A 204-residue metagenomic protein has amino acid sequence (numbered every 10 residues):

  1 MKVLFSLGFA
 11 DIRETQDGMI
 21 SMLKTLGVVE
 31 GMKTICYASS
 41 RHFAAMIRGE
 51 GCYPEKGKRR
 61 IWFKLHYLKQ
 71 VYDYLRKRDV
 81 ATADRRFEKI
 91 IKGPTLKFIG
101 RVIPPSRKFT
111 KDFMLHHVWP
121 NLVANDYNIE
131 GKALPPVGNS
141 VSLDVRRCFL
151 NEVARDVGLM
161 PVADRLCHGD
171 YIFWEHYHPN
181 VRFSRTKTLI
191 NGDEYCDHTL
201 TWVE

Functional and structural regions predicted by a protein language model:
M1-N139, F149, A154-L166, R182-D193 (+1 more regions): N-terminal accessory segment detector
L143: A helicase ATPase "motif cassette" and its flanking acidic/Ser/Thr-rich regulatory loops
R146: Short loop/turn segments at strand-loop or loop-helix junctions that form parts of catalytic or ligand-binding pockets
H198: Conserved SAM-binding loop
